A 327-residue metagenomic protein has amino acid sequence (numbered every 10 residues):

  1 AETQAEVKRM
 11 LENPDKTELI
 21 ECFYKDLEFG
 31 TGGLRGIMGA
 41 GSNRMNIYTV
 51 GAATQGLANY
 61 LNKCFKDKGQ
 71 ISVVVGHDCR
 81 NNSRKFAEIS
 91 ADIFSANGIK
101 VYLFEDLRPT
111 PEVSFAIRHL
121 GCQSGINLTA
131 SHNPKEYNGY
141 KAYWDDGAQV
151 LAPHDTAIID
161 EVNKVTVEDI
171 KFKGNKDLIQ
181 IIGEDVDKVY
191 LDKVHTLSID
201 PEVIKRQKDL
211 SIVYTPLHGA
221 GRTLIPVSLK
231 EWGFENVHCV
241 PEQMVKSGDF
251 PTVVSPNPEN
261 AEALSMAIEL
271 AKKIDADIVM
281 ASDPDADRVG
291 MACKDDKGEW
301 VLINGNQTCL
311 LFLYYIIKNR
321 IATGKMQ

Functional and structural regions predicted by a protein language model:
A1-S90, Q180-D209, A220: An N-terminal, well-structured beta->alpha segment
E12-K16, G39, N43, Q55 (+9 more regions): Generic secondary-structure signature for well-ordered alpha-helical cores
E18-C22, D26-L27, N138-A263: Gly/Ser/Thr-enriched, mixed-charge loops and adjacent short helices that form phosphate/oxyanion-binding elements
T49-G56, E112, V189-K193, A263-M266 (+2 more regions): Well-ordered alpha-helical segments embedded in enzymatic catalytic cores
V74-Y137, E235-M291: N-terminal small/polar loop signature for handling phosphorylated ligands or for N-terminal nucleophile
I89-N97, L120, K141-Q149, V227-E235 (+1 more regions): A glycine- and small-aliphatic-rich helix-loop capping segment at beta-alpha/alpha-beta transitions that lines
E105, V165-V186, D295-Q327: Proline/glycine-rich low-complexity loops and linkers
I126, N138-I159, V289-K318: Glycine-rich phosphate-binding loop of actin/hexokinase-like ATP-binding domains
